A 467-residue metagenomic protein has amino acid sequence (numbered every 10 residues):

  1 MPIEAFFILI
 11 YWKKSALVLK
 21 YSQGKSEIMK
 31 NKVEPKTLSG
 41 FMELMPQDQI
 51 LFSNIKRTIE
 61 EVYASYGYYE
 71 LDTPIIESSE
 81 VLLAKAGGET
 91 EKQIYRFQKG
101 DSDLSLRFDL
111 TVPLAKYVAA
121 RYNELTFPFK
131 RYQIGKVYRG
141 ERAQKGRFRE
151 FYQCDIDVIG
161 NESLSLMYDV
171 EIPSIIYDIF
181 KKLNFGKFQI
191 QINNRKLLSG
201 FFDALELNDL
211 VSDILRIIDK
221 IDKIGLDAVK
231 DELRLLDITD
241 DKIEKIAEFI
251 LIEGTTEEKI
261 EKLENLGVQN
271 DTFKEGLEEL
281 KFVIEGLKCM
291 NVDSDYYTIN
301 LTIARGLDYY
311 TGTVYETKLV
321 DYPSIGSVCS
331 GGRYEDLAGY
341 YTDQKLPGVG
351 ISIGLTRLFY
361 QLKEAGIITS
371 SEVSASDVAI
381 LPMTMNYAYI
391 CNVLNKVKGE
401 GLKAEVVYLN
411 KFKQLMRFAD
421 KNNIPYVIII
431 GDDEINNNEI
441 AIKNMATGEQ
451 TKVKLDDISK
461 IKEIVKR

Functional and structural regions predicted by a protein language model:
E4-A5, A16-V18, E27: Acidic, Ala/Val/Gly-enriched low-complexity intrinsically disordered segments
M29-D48, Q98: Auxiliary tRNA-acceptor-end handling modules of aminoacyl-tRNA synthetases
D48-Y66, E77-E80, D101, T111-N123 (+2 more regions): Positively charged, Gly/Ser-enriched RNA/tRNA-binding surfaces
L71, I75-L104: Polyanion/phosphate-binding surface patch
K92-D101, L207-A228, L319-V320: Acidic, His- and aromatic-enriched active-site or binding-groove loops in soluble protein domains that engage sugars
E150-D155, I192-G200: Short, conserved phosphate-binding/catalytic loop or strand-edge motifs used in phosphoryl-/nucleotidyl-transfer
